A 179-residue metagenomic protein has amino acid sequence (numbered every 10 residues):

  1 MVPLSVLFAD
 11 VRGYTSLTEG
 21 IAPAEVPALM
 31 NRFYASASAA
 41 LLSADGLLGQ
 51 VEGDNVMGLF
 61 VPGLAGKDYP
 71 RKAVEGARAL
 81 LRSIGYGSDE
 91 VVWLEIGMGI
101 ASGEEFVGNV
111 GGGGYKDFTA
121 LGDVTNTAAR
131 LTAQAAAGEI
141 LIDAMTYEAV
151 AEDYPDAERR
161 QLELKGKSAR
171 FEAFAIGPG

Functional and structural regions predicted by a protein language model:
M1-E75: Catalytic NTP-binding/metal-coordinating core of nucleotidyl cyclase/transferase enzymes
V6, T18, A40, L48-Q50 (+4 more regions): Replace "in large, NTP-powered and nucleic-acid-processing enzymes" with "in large, NTP-powered factors and other
R12, E104-E105, N126, M145: Alpha-helix/helix-capping structural signal
M30-G46, P62-M98, S102, D123-T132 (+2 more regions): Alpha-helical scaffold within the catalytic cores of cyclic-nucleotide enzymes
E52-G53, E90-G99, I140-T146: Acidic/histidine metal-binding catalytic segments
E105, Q134-G179: Cytosolic regulatory/linker segments at or just downstream of nucleotide-handling modules in signal-transduction
N109-G112: Cytochrome P450 core scaffold surrounding the K-helix E-X-X-R motif and the conserved "meander" helix-loop region
